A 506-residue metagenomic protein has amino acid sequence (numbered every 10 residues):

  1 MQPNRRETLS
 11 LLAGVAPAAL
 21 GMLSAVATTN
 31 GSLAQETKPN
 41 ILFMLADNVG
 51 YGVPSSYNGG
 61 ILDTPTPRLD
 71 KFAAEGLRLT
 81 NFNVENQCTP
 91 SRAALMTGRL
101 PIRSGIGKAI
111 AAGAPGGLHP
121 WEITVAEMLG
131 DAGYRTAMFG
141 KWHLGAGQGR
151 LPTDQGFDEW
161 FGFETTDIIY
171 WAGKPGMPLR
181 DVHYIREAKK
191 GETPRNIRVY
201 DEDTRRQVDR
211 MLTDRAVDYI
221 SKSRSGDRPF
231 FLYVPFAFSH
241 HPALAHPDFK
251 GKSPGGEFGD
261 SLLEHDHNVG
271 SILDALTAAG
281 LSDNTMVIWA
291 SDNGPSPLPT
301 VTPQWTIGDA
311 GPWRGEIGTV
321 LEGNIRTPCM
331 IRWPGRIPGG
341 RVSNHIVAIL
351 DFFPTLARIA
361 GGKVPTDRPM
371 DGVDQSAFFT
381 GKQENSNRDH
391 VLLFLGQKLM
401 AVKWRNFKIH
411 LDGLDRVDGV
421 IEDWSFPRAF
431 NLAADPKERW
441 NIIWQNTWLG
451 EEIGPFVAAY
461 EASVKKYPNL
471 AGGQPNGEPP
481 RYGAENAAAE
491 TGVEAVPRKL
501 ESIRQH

Functional and structural regions predicted by a protein language model:
Q2-D423, P427, L432, P436-H506: Formylglycine-dependent sulfatase
